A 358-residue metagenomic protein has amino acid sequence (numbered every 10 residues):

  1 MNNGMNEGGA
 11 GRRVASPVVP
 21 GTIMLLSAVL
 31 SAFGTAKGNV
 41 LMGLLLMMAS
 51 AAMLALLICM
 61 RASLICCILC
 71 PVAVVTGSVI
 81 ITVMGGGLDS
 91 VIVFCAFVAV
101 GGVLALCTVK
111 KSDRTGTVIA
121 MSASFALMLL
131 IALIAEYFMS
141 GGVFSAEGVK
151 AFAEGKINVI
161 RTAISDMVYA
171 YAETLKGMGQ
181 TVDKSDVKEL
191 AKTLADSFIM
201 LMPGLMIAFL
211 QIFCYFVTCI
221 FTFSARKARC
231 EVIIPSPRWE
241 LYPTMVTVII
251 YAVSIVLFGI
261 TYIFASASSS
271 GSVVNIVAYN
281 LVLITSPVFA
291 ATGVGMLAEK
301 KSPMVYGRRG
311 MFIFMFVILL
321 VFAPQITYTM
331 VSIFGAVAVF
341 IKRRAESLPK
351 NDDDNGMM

Functional and structural regions predicted by a protein language model:
N2-L69, L283, R308-L319: Hydrophobic transmembrane alpha-helices
G4-P17, L25, A265-M358: Long, positively charged, glycine-interspersed low-complexity recognition regions
G43-A105, G335: Alpha-helical membrane segments and adjacent membrane-interface helices in multi-pass membrane proteins
C67-G77, T117-M128, G307-L320, G335: Central hydrophobic cores of alpha-helical transmembrane segments in multi-pass integral membrane proteins
V91-F138: Short helix-perturbing small/polar motifs within transmembrane alpha-helices
A135-F198: Membrane-interface interhelical loops and short interface/amphipathic helices in multi-pass inner-membrane
L175-I234: Selected alpha-helical membrane-embedding segments in polytopic membrane proteins
A228-V288, T292: Small-residue-rich helix-loop
